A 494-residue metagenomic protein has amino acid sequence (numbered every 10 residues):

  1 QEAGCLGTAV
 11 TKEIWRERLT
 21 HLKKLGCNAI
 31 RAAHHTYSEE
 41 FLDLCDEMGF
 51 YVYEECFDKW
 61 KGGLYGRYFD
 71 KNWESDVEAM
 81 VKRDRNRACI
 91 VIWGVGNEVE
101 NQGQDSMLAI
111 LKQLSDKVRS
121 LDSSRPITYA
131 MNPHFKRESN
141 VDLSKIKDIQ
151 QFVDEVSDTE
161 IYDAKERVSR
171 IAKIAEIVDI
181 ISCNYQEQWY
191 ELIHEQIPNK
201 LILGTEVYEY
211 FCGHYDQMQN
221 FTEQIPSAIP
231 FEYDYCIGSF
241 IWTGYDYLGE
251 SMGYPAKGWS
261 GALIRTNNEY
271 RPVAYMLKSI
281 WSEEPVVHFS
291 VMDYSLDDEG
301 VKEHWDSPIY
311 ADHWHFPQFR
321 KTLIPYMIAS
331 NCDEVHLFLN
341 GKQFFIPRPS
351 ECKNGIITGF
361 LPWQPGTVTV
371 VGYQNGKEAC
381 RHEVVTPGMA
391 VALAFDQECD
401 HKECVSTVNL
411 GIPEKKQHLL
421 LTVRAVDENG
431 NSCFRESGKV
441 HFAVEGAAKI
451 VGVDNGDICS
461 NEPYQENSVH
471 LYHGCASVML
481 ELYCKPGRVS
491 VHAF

Functional and structural regions predicted by a protein language model:
Q1-K117, S123, I127-T128: Active-site-adjacent substrate/metal-binding segments within catalytic domains of carbohydrate-active enzymes
K23, V91-W93, Q113-S120, I127-S144 (+5 more regions): Substrate-binding clefts and catalytic carboxylate motifs of secreted carbohydrate-active enzymes
E334-K342, S437-G452: Extended low-complexity, serine/threonine- and proline-enriched intrinsically disordered segments
P347-P349, V391-F395, H441-S460: Short aromatic-acidic-glycine turn motif
I357-W363, Y464-C484: Short, hydrophobic beta-strand segments
P413-L421, G487: Short, solvent-exposed loop/turn segments enriched in Ser/Thr/Gly
C484-S490: Short glycine/proline/serine/threonine-rich loop/turn segments at secondary-structure transition edges
